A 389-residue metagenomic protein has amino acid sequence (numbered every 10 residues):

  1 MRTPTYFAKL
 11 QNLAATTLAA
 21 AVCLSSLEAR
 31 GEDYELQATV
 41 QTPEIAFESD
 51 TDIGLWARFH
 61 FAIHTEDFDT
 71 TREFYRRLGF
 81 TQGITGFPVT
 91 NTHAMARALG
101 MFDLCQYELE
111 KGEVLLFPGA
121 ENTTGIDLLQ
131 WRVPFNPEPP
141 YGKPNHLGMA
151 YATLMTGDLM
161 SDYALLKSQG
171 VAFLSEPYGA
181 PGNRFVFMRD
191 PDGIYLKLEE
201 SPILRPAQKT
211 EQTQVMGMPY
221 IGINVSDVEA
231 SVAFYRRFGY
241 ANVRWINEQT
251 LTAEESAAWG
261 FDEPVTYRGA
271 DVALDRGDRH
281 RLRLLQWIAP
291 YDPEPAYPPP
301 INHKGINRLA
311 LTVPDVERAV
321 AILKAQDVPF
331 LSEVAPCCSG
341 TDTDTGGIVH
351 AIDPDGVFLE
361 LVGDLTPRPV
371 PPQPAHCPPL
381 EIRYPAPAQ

Functional and structural regions predicted by a protein language model:
R2-T16: Bacterial N-terminal signal peptides that target proteins for export
A14-S25: Bacterial N-terminal signal peptides
L27-R30: Sec/Tat signal peptide C-region and signal peptidase I cleavage site
E32-R72, I84, G148-L154, E200-V232 (+4 more regions): N-terminal beta-strand motif that seeds the catalytic metal site of vicinal oxygen chelate
E48, F87-K111, R132-Y151, M160 (+9 more regions): A cross-kingdom feature marking solvent-exposed beta-strand/loop segments within repeated, beta-rich binding/scaffold
W56-D67, E113-R132, P137-L165, R184-R189 (+5 more regions): Vicinal oxygen chelate
H64-T123, S161, S168, Y178-G179 (+4 more regions): Core segments of cupin and vicinal oxygen chelate
